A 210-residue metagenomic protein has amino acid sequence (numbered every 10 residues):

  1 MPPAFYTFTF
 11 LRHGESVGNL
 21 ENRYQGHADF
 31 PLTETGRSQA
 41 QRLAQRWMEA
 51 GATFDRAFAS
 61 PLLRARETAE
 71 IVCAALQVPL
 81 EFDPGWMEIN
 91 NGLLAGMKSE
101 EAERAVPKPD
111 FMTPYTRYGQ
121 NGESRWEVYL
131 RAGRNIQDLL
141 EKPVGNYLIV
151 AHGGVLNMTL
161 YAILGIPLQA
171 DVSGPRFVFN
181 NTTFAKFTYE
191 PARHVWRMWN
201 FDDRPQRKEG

Functional and structural regions predicted by a protein language model:
P2-T9: Extreme N-terminal starter segment of soluble prokaryotic enzymes
F8, P143-G154: Generic beta-sheet signal
R12-V78: Active-site-proximal alpha-helix that buttresses catalytic centers in soluble enzyme cores
A50-G85, P107, K186-G210: Conserved histidine-centered catalytic loops in small-molecule metabolism enzymes
A50-T53, L139-G145: Glycine-rich phosphate-binding loop signature in dinucleotide/nucleotide-binding domains
A59-S60, L130, V150-A151: Short beta-strand scaffold positions
A74-G133, T188, N200: Phosphate-handling substructures
P167-V195: Domain-level recognition of soluble alpha/beta enzyme cores, biased toward histidine phosphatases/phosphomutases
